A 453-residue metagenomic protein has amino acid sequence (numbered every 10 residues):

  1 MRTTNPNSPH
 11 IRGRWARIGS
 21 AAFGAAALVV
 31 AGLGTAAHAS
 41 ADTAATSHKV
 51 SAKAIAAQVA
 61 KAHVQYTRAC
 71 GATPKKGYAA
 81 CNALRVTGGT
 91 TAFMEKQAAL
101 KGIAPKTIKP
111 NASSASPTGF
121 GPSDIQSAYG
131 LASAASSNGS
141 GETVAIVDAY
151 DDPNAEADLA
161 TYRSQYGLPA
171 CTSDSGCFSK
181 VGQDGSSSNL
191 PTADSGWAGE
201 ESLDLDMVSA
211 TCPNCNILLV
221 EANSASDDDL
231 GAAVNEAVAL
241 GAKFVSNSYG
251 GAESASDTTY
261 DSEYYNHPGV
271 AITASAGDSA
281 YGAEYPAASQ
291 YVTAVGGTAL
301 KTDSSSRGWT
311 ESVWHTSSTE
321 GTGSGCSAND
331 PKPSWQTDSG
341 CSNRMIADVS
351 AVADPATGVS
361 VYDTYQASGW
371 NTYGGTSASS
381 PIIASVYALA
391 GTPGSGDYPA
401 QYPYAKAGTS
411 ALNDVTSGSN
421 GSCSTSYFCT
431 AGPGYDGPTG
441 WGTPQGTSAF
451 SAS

Functional and structural regions predicted by a protein language model:
R2-H10, R17-L203, M207-T211, N223 (+3 more regions): N-terminal zymogen propeptides
G13, A21, S137, A193 (+3 more regions): Hydrophobic alpha-helical segments and their boundary regions
G13-A16, A283: Membrane-interface helix-boundary signature
A210-T211, V220-S453: Extracellular protease catalytic domains of secreted zymogens
